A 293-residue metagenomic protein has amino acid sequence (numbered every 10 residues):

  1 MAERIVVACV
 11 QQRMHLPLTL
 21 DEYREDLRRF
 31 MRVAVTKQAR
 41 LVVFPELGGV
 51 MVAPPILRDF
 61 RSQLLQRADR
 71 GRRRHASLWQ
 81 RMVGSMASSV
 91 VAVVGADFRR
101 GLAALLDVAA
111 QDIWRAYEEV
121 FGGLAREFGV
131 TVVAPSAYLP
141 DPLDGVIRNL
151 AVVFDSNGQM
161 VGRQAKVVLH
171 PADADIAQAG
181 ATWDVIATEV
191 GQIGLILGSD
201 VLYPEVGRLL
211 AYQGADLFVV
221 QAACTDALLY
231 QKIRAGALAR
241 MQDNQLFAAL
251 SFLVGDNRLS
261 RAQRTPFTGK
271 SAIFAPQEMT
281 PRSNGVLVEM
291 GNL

Functional and structural regions predicted by a protein language model:
M1-L41, G49: N-terminal glycine-/serine-/threonine-rich phosphate-binding loop
R4-L18, R163, Q192-D200, V219: Active-site-proximal beta-strand elements of phosphoester/diester hydrolases
V10-Q12, E46-L47, P135-A137, L197 (+2 more regions): Active-site-proximal beta-strand/loop segments in catalytic clefts of secreted hydrolases
R32-D155, D226-R234: Cys-nucleophile CN-hydrolase/nitrilase-fold catalytic domain and related Cys-dependent amidase chemistry that acts on
P45, N157, Q164, G285-G291: Short hydrophobic alpha-helix segments
Y117-V133, V201-L293: CN hydrolase (nitrilase-like) catalytic-core segments centered on the catalytic cysteine and neighboring Lys/Glu
E118-E119, G123, Y138-Q213, D226-L238: Active-site catalytic loop in hydrolytic enzyme cores
